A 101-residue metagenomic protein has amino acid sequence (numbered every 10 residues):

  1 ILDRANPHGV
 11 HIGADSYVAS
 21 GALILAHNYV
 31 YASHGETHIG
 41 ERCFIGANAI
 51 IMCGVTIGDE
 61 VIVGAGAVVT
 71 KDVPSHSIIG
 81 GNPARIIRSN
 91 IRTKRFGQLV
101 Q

Functional and structural regions predicted by a protein language model:
I1-P7: N-terminal first-folded block
D3, G13-A14, A19-S20, L25-A26 (+9 more regions): Left-handed beta-helix
P7, V30-H34: Residues at secondary-structure transition points
G9-H11: Surface-exposed loop/turn motifs in large extracellular/passenger domains
D15, E60, N82-Q101: Terminal amphipathic alpha-helical/low-complexity segments used for targeting or macromolecular assembly
N28-V30, V55, S89-I91: Conserved catalytic-core motifs of eukaryotic protein kinase domains, centered on the activation segment
